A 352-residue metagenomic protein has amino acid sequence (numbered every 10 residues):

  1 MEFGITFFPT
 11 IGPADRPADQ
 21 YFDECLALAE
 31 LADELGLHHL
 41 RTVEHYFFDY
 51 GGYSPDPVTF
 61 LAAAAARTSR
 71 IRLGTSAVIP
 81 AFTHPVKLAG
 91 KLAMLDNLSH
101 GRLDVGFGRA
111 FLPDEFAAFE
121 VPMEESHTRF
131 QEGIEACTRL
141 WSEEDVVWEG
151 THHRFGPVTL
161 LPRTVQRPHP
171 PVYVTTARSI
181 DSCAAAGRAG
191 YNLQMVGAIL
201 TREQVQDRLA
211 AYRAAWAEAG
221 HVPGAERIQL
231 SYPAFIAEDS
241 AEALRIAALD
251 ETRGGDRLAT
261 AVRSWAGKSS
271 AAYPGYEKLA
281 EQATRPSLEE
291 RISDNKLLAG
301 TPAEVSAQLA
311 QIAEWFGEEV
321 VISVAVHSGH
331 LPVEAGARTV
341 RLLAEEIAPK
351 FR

Functional and structural regions predicted by a protein language model:
M1-R16, L112-E115, R154-H169, P274-D294 (+1 more regions): N-terminal small/glycine-rich loop or linker at the start of catalytic domains across soluble metabolic enzymes
M1-R67, I71-R72, P168-P170: N-terminal beta1-alpha1-beta2 module of alpha/beta enzyme domains
F3, A32, G36, E44 (+11 more regions): Conserved, mostly hydrophobic/aromatic
F3-F7, L40-T42, L73-T75, L103-F107 (+4 more regions): Hydrophobic faces of well-ordered beta-strands that scaffold small-molecule active sites in alpha/beta enzyme cores
P9-F22, S76-V86, P168-R178, A237 (+1 more regions): Active-site mouth loops of central-metabolism enzymes
H39-F60, I79, A198-L200, V324-A335: Glycine-rich, proline-tolerant flexible connector loops at the mouths of alpha/beta enzymes
H84-Y191, R202-A210, A214-G224: Internal, glycine-rich beta/alpha segment that forms the wall or movable "lid" of small-molecule/cofactor binding
H127-L160, E203-V320: An alpha-helical appendage that flanks or caps ligand/catalytic pockets
